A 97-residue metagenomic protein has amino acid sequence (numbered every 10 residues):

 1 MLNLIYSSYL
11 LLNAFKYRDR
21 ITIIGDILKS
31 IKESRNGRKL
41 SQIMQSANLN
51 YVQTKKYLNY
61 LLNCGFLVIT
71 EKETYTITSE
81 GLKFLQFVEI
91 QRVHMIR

Functional and structural regions predicted by a protein language model:
L2-L28: Short alpha-helical segments that sit at the start of domains
R18, N48-N63: Short amphipathic alpha-helical interaction segments
L28-R35, E89: Short, locally clustered residues in the helix-turn-helix/winged-helix DNA-binding domain
S34-S46: Short acidic, hydrophobic short linear motifs in intrinsically disordered regions
L62-K72: A short, conserved structural fragment
E73-S79: Minor-groove-contacting beta-hairpin "wing" of winged helix-turn-helix DNA-binding domains
L82-R97: Short, amphipathic alpha-helical interaction segments positioned at domain boundaries
